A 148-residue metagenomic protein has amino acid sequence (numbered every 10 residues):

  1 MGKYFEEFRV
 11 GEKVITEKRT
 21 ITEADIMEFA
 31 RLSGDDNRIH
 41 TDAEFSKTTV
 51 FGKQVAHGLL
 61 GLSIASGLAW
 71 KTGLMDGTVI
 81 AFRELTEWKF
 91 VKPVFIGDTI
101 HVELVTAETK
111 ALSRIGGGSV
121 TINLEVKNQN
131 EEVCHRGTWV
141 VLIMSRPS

Functional and structural regions predicted by a protein language model:
M1-A56, S145: Catalytic strand-loop segment that frames the active site of acyl-thioester-processing enzymes
K3-V10, F90, V94-S148: HotDog/MaoC-like acyl-thioester-processing domains
F5-E7, E12-I15, D25, F45 (+6 more regions): Residue-level detector of functional hotspots within protein domains
V10, E17, D25, D35 (+3 more regions): A generic structural signal for short beta-strands and their flanking turns/coil linkers
E28-L32, D36, E44, Q54 (+5 more regions): Surface-exposed beta-strand edges and their flanking turn/coil or helix-capping segments
K47-K53, S63, L68-A107: Hydrophobic beta-strand-centered segment that forms part of the acyl-chain substrate-binding groove
L60: Conserved phosphate/anionic-ligand binding catalytic regions in large, soluble enzymes, centered on
